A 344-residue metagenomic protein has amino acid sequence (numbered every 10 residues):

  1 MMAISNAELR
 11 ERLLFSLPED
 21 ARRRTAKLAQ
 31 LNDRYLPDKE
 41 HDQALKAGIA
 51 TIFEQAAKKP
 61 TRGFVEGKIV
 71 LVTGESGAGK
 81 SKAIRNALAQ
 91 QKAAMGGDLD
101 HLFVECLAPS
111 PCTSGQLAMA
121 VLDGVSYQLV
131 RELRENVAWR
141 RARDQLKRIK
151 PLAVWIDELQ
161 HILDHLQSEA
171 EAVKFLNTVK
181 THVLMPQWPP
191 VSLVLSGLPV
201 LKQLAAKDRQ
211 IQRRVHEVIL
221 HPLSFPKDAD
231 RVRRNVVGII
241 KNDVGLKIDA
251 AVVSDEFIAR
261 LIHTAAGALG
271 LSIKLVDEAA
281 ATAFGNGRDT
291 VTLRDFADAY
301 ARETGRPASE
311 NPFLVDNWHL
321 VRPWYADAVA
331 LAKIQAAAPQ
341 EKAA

Functional and structural regions predicted by a protein language model:
M1-D20, R24-D33, F225-K227, R234-A344: C-terminal alpha-helical "lid" subdomain
L9-R22, L117, Y127-P189, V252-V253 (+1 more regions): Mid-core helix/loop region of P-loop NTP-binding domains shared across ATPases and GTPases
K27-A47: Dynamic helix-loop-helix/coil hinge segments at AAA+ ATPase domain boundaries and subdomain interfaces
G48-F64: Pre-Walker A adenine-sensing motif
G63-R85: Walker A/P-loop nucleotide-binding motif
A93-L122: AAA+/P-loop NTPase substrate/partner-engagement loops
H161-L166, K174-E256: The catalytic "switch" region of P-loop NTPases
